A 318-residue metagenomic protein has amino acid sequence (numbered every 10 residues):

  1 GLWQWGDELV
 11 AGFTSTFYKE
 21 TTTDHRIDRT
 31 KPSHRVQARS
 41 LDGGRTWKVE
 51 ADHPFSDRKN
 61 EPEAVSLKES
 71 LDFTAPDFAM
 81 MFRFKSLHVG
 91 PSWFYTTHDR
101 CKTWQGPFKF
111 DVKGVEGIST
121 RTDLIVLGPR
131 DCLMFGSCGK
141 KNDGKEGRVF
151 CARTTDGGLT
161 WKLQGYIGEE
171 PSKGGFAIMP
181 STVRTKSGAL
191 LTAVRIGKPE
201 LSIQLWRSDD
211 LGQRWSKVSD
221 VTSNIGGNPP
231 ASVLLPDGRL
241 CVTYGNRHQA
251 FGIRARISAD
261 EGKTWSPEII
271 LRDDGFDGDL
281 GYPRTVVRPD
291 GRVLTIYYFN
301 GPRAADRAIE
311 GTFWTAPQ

Functional and structural regions predicted by a protein language model:
G1-Q318: Asp-box/BNR beta-propeller blade signature and adjacent active/binding-site loops in extracellular glycan-interacting
